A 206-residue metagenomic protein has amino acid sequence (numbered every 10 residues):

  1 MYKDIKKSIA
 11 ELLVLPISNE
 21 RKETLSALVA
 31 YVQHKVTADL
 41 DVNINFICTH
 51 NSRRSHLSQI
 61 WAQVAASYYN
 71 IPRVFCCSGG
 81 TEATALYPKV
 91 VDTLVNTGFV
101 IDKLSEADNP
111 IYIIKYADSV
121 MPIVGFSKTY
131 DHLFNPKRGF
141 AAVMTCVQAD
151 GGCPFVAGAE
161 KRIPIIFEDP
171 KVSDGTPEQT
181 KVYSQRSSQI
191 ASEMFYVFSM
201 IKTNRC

Functional and structural regions predicted by a protein language model:
Y2-C206: Short polar/charged helix/loop
